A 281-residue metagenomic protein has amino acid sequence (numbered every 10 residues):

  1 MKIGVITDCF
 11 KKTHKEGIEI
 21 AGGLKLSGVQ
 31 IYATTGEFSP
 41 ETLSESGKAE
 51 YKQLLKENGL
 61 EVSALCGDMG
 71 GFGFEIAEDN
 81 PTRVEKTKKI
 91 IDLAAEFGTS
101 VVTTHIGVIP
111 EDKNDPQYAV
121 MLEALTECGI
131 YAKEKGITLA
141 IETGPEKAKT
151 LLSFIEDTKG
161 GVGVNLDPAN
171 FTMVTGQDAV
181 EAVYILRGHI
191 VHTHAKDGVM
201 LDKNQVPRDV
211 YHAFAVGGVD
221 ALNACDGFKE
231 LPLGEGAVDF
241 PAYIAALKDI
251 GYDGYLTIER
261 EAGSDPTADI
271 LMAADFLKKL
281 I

Functional and structural regions predicted by a protein language model:
M1-T99, K133, A274-I281: N-terminal pre-domain/capping segments
I6-F10, Y32-T34, G67-G70, G107-I109 (+4 more regions): Active-site beta-loop-alpha junctions enriched in small/polar residues
T13-G17, L54-E61, G73-G163, M173-T175: Active-site acidic/histidine proton-transfer and metal-coordination neighborhood in alpha/beta enzyme cores
L26, T99, I190, Y252-D253: A structural motif
G28-V29, L65, E123-A237: Acidic/histidine-rich catalytic cores of soluble enzymes
T42-E50, E78-K86, D112-E123, E146 (+3 more regions): Alpha-helix N-cap and loop-to-helix initiation/capping positions
E235-D249: A short, acidic, amphipathic alpha-helical segment used as a generic capping/interface helix at domain edges
Y252-L277: C-terminal/domain-terminus segments
